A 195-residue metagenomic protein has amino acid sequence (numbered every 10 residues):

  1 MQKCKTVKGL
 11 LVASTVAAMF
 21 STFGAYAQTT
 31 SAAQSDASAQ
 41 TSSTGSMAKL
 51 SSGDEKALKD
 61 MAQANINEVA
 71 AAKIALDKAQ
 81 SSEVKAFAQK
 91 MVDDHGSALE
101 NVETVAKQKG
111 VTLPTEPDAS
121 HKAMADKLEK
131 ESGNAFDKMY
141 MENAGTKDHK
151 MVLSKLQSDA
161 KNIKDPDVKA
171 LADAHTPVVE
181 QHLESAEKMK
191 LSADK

Functional and structural regions predicted by a protein language model:
Q2-S14, M19-K195: His/Met- and acidic-residue-enriched segments that coordinate or traffic transition-metal cofactors and support
